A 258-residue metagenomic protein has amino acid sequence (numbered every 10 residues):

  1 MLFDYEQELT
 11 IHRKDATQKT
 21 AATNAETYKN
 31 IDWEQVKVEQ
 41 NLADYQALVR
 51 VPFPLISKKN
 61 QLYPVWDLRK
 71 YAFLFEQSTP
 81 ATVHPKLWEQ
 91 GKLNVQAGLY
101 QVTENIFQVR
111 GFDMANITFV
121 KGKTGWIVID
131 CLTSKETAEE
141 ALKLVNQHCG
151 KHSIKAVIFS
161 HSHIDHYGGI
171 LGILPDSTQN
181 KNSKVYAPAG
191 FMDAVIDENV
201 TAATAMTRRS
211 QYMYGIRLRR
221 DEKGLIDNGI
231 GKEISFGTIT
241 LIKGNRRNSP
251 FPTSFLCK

Functional and structural regions predicted by a protein language model:
L2-G91, V95-Q96: N-terminal pre-domain segments of enzymes
Y5, H12, K19-T23, Y167-S210: Internal hydrophobic scaffold segments of catalytic domains
G91-H152: Conserved beta-strand hairpin/beta-sheet module of binuclear metal-dependent hydrolase folds, prominently
Y100-V102, G111-F112, S177-N180, S254-F255: Extracellular/periplasmic catalytic domains that process cell-envelope and extracellular macromolecules
Q101, G150, M192-K258: Metallo-beta-lactamase
A115-N116, K135-T137, I164-H166, D193-V195: Flexible loop/turn segments at secondary-structure boundaries
T124-G125, E136-Y186: Active-site metal-binding motif and surrounding structural segment of the metallo-beta-lactamase
C131-L132, S162, G190: Active-site metal-binding loops of divalent metal-dependent hydrolases
